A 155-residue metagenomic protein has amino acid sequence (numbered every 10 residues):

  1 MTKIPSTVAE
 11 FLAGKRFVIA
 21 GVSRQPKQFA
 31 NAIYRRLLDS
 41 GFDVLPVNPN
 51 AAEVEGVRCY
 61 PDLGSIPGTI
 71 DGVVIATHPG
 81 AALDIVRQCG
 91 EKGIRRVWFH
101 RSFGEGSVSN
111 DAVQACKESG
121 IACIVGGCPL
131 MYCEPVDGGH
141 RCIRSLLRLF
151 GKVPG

Functional and structural regions predicted by a protein language model:
M1-A51, E55: Hydrophobic, well-ordered beta-alpha structural blocks that scaffold small-molecule cofactor pockets
A9-L12, R35, G64, L83-E91: Amphipathic, non-transmembrane alpha-helical secondary structure
G14, N50, E55-H78: Mobile, glycine- and charge-enriched loop segments and immediately flanking short secondary-structure elements within
G41-F42, K92-V97, S119-A122: A short helix->loop->beta-strand "cap" motif at the edges of active sites that frequently abuts
D71-G106: Mid-chain, well-packed structural core segment of small domains
S102-L130: Rossmann-fold NAD(P)-binding glycine/threonine-rich loop
Y132-G155: A charged, well-structured terminal subsegment
